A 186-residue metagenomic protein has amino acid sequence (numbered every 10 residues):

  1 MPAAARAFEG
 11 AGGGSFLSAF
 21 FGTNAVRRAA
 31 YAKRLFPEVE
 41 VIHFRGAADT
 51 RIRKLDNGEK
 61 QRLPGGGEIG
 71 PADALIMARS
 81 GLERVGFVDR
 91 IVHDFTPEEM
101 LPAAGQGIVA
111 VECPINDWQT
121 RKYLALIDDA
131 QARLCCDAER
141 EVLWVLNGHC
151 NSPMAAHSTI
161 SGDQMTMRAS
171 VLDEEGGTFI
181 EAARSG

Functional and structural regions predicted by a protein language model:
M1-E38: A conserved helix-loop-strand patch within extracytoplasmic ligand-binding domains of the periplasmic binding
L17, A29, R34, E38-G186: Small-molecule-sensing regulatory modules
